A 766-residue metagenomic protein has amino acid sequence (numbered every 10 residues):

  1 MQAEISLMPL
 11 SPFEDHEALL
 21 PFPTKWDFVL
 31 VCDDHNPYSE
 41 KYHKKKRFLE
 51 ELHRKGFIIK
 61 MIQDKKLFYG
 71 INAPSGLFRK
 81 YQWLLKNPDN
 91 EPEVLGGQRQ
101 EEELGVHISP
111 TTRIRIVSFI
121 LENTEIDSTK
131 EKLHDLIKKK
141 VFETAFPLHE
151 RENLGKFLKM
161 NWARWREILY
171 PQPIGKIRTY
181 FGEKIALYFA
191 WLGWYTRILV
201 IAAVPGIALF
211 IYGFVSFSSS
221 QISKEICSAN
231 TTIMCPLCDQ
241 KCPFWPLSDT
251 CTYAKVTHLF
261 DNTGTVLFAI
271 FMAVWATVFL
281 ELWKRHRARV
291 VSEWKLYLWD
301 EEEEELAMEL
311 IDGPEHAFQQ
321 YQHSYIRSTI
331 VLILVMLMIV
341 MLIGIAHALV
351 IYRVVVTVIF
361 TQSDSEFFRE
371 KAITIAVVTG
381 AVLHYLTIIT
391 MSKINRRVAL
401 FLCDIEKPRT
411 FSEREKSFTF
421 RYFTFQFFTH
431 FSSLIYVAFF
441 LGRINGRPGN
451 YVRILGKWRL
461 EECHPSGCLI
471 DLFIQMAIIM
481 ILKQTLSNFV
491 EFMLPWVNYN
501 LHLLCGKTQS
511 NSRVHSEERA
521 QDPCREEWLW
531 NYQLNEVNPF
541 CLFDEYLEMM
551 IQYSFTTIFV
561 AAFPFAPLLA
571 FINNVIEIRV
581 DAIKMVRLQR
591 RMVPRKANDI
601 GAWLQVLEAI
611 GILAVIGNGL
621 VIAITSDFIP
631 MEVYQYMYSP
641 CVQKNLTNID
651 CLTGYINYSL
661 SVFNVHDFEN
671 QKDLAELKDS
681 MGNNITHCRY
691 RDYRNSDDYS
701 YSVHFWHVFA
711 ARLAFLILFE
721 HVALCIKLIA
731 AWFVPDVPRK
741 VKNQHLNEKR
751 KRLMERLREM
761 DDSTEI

Functional and structural regions predicted by a protein language model:
M1-I766: Intrinsically disordered cytosolic tails
